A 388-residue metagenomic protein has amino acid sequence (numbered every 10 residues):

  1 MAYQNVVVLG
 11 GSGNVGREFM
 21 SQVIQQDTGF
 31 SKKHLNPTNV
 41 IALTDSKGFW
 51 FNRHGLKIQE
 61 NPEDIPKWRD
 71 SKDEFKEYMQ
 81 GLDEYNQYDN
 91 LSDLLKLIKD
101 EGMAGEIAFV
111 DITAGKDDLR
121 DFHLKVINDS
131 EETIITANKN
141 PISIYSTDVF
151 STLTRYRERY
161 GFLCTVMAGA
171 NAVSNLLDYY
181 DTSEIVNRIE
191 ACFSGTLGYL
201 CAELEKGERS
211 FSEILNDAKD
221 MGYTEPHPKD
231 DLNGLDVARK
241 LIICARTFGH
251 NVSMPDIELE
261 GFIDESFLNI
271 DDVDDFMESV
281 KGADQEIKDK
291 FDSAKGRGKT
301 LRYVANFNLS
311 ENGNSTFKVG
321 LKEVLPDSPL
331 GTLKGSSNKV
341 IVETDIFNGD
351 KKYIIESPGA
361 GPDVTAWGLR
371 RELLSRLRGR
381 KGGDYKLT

Functional and structural regions predicted by a protein language model:
A2-D129: N-terminal glycine-/serine-/threonine-rich beta1-alpha1-beta2 phosphate-ribose binding loop of Rossmann-like
A2-N14, F19-Q22, D27, K33-H34 (+4 more regions): NAD(P)-dependent dehydrogenase/reductase Rossmann-like domain
F49-W50, S143, G349: Flexible, glycine-rich phosphate/dinucleotide-binding loops and adjacent beta-alpha linkers at cofactor/substrate
Q59-P62, T152-R155, D178-Y180: Short, hinge-like loop/turn segments at secondary-structure boundaries
G105, Y156-Y160, E184: A short helix-to-beta-strand connector/capping loop
A114-D129, K139-C164, V173-L176: Rossmann-fold NAD(P)-binding glycine/threonine-rich loop
N138, G195: Active-site glycine-centered loops adjacent to acidic/histidine catalytic or metal-binding residues that shape
